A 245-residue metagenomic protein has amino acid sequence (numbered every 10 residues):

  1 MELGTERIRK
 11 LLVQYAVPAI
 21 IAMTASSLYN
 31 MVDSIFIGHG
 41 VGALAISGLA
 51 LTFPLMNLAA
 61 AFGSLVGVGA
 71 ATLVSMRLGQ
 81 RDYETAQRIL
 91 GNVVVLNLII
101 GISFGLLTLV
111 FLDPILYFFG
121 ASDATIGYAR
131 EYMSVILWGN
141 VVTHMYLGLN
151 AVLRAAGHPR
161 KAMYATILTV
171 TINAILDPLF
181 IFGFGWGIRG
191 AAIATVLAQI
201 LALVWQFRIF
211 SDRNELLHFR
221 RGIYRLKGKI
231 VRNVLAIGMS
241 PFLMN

Functional and structural regions predicted by a protein language model:
M1-A16, V74-V141, G185-G238: Short alpha-helical transmembrane segments in multi-pass integral membrane proteins
I20-T72, I136-T143, R232-N245: Transmembrane helix-bundle signature of multi-pass secondary active exporters and lipid flippases
L28-M31, G40-A43, R77-Q80, A155-A156 (+2 more regions): Helix-loop interface residues and adjacent transmembrane-helix termini in multi-pass membrane transporters, primarily
S34, A71-T72, L112-D113, L147-N150 (+1 more regions): Interfacial helix-capping/hinge residues at the ends of transmembrane alpha-helices
I46-L106, T143-A162: Small-residue-rich hydrophobic transmembrane alpha-helices
L58-A61, N173-P178, L203-F207: Hydrophobic transmembrane alpha-helices of multi-pass small-molecule transporters
T108, A151, D177, I181 (+2 more regions): Structural signal for membrane-spanning alpha-helices in multi-pass inner-membrane proteins, emphasizing helix cores
I136-R154, A162-N173, A191-V204: Short runs within selected transmembrane alpha-helices of multi-pass transporters and secretion channels
